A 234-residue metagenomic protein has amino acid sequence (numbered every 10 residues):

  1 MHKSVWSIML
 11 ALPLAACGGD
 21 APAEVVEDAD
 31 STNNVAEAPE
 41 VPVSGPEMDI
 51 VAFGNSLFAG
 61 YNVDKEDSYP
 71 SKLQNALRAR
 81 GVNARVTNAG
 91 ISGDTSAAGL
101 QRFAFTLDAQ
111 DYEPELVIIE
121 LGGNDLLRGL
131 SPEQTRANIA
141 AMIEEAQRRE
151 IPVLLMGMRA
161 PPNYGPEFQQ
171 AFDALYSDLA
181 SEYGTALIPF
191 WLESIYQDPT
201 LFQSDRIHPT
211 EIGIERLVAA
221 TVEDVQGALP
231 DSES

Functional and structural regions predicted by a protein language model:
M1-A15: Sec-dependent bacterial lipoprotein signal peptides
P13, T87, L154: Conserved Rossmann-like nucleotide-binding pocket used by diverse enzymes that bind dinucleotide cofactors
C17-A21: Bacterial signal peptide processing site
P22-A29: Sec-dependent signal peptide cleavage junction
A29-S92, A104-E113: Serine-esterase "nucleophile elbow" of acetyl-processing enzymes
L57-G60, D64, G90-T95, N124-L126 (+1 more regions): Short histidine/acidic/glycine/proline-rich micro-motifs that form metal- and phosphate-coordinating active-site loops
L100-S234: Alpha-helical cap/lid subdomain in secreted, periplasmic, or secretory-pathway luminal O-acyl-processing enzymes
